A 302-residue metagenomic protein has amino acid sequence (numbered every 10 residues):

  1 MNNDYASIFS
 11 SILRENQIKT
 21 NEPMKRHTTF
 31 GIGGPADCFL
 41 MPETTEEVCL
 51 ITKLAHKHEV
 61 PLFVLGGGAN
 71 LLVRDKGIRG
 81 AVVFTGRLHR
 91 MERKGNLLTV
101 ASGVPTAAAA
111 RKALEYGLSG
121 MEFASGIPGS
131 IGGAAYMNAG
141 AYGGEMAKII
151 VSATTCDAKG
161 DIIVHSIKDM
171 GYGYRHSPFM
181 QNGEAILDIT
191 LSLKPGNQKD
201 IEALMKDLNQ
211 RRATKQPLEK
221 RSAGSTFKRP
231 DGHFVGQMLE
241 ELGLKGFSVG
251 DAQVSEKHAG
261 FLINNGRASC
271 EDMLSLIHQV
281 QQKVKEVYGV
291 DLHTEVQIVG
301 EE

Functional and structural regions predicted by a protein language model:
N2-I131: Anion-binding (especially nucleotide phosphate/pyrophosphate-binding) glycine-rich loop and adjoining beta-alpha core
D4, K25, E43-E46, V104 (+10 more regions): Conserved active-site and cofactor/substrate-binding residues in soluble primary-metabolism enzymes
K19-T20, C156-H278, Q282-K283, V287-E302: Phosphate/pyrophosphate- and phosphate-bearing ligand-binding catalytic cores of soluble enzymes
G33-G34, F39-T45, L72-R90, Y136-I167 (+1 more regions): Structural signature of FAD isoalloxazine-binding scaffolds in flavoprotein oxidoreductases
A36, A69-V73, T106, G132-Y136 (+4 more regions): Short, flexible micro-motifs
H56, M146-K148, F247: Short solvent-exposed loop/turn micro-motifs enriched in small/polar/acidic residues
H58, L65-G67, I149, K220-R221 (+1 more regions): Short, basic and Ser/Thr-rich N-terminal targeting/leader segments
N70-L71, A110-A113, M121-S125, N138-E145 (+3 more regions): A generic local secondary-structure boundary/capping motif
